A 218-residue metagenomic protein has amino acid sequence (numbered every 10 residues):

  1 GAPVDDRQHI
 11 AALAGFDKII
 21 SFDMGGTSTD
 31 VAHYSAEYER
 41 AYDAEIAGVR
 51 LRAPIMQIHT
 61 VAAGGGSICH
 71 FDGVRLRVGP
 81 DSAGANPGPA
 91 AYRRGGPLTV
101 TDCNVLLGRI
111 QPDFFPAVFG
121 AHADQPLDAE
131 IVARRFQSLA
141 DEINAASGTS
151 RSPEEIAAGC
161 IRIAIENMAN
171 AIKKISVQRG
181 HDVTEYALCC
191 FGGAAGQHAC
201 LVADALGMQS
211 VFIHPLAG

Functional and structural regions predicted by a protein language model:
G1-G218: N-terminally biased helix-coil "hinge/interface" segments that flank
